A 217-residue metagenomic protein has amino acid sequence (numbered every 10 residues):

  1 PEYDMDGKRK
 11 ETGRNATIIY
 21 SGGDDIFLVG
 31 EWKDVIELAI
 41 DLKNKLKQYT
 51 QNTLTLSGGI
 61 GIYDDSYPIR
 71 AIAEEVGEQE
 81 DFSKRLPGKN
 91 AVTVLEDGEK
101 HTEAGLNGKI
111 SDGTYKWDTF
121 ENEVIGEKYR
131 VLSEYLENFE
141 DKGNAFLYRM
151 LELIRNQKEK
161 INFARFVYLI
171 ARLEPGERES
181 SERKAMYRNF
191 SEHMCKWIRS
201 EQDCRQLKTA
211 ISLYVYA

Functional and structural regions predicted by a protein language model:
P1-A217: Charged, helix-rich terminal subdomains or tails
